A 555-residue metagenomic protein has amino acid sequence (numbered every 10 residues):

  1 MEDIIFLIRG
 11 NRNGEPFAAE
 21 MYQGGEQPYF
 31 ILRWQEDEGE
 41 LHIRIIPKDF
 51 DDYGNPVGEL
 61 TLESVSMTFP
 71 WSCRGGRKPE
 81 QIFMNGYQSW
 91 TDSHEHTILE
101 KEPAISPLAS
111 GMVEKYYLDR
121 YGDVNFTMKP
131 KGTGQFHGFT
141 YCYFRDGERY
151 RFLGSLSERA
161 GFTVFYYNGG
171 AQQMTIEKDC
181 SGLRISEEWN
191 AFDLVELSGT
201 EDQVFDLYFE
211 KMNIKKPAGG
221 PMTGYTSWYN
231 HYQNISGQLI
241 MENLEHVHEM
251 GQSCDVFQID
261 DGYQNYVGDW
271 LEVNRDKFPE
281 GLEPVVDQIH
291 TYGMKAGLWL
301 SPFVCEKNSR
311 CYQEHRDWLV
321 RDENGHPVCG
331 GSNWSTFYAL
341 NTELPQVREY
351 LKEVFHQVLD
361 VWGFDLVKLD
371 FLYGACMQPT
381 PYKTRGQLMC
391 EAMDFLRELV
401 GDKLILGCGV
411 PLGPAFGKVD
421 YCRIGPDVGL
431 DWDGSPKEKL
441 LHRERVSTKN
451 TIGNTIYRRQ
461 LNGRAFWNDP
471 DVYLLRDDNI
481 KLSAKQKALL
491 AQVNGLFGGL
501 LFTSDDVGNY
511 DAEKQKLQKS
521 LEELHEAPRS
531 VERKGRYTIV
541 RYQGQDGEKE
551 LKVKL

Functional and structural regions predicted by a protein language model:
M1-D255: Carbohydrate-recognition beta-sandwich/jelly-roll modules in extracellular/periplasmic carbohydrate-active proteins
D51, V57, L62-V65, G413-D420 (+2 more regions): A broad structural signal for short, well-ordered beta-strand segments within beta-sheet-rich domains
P221-Y225, Y229-H356, W362-P381: Aromatic-lined carbohydrate-binding/catalytic grooves of carbohydrate-active enzymes
H231-I235, Q264-G268, F303-N308, G374-Q378 (+6 more regions): Flexible loop/turn segments at secondary-structure boundaries
I240, H246-G251, V273, V285-L298 (+5 more regions): Carbohydrate-binding surfaces of carbohydrate-active enzymes
L282, R385-M393: Amphipathic alpha-helical segments in well-structured domains
Y312-E349, D394-N509: Glycan-recognition surfaces
P379-L388, V419-D420: Short glycine/threonine-rich loop-to-helix capping motif typified by GTGT followed within a few residues by an Asp-Pro
